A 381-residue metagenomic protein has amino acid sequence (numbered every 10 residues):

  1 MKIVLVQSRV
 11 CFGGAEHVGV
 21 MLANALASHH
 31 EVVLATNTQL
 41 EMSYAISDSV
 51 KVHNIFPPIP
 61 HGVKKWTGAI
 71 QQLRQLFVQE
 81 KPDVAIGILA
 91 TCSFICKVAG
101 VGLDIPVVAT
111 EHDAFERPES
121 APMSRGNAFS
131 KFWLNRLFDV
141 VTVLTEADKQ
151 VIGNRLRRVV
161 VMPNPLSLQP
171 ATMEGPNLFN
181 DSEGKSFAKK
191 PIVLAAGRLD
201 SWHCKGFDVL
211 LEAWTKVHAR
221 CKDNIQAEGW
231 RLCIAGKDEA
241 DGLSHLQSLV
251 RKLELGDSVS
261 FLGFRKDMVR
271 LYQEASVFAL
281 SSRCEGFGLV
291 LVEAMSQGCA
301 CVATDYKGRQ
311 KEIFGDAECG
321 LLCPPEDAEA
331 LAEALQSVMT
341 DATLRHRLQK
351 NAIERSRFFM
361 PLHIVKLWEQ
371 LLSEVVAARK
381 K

Functional and structural regions predicted by a protein language model:
V4-V6, K185-K205, L211-W214: Conserved donor-binding/catalytic core segment of Leloir-type glycosyltransferases
L5-G13, H17-M21, A25-K65, D148-G153 (+2 more regions): N-terminal strand-loop element at the rim of the active site of nucleotide-sugar-dependent glycosyltransferases
H53, R136-G175: Donor nucleotide-sugar binding/catalytic pocket of nucleotide-sugar-dependent glycosyltransferases
G87-S93, E111: Short His-centered aromatic/hydrophobic patch
F264, R283: Aromatic "clamp/platform" in nucleotide-sugar-dependent glycosyltransferases that forms part of the donor/acceptor
A300-T304: Short hydrophobic beta-strand element within catalytic cores of glycosyltransferases and related nucleotide-activated
D316-A328, S337-A342: Conserved acidic donor-binding segment of nucleotide-sugar-dependent glycosyltransferases
A330, S337, L344-F358, Q370: A short, well-ordered alpha-helix in the C-terminal region of glycosyltransferases
